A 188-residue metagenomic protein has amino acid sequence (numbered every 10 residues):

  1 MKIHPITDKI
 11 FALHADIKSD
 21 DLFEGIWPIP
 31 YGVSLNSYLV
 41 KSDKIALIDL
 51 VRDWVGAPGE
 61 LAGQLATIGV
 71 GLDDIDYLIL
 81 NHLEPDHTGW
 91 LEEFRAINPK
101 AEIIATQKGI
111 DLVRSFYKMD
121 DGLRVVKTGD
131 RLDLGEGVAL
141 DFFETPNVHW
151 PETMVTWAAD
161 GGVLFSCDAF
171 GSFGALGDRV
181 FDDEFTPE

Functional and structural regions predicted by a protein language model:
I3-I68, V155-A158, G162-S166: Conserved beta-strand hairpin/beta-sheet module of binuclear metal-dependent hydrolase folds, prominently
P5, I104-T153: Metallo-beta-lactamase
D20, V55, P85-T88, I110-V113 (+2 more regions): Active-site environment of divalent metal-dependent phosphoester hydrolases
D43-K44, I75, P99-K100, M119-D121 (+3 more regions): Short coil/turn connectors at secondary-structure junctions
A46-D49, Y77-L80, D141-F142: Short catalytic-loop micro-motif centered on adjacent basic/acidic residues
D49, E84-D86, D168: Acidic active-site catalytic centers that drive phospho-/nucleotidyl reactions and related ester hydrolyses
G56-I104: Active-site metal-binding motif and surrounding structural segment of the metallo-beta-lactamase
A139-E188: Metallo-beta-lactamase
